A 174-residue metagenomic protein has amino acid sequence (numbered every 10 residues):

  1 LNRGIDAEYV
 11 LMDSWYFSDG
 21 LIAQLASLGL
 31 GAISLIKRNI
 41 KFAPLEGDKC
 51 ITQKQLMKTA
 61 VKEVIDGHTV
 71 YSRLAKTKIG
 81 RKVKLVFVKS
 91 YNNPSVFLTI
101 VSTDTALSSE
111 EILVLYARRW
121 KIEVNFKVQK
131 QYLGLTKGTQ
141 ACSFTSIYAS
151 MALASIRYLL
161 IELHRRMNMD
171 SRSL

Functional and structural regions predicted by a protein language model:
L1-L174: Single, function-defining residue in the core of a domain
